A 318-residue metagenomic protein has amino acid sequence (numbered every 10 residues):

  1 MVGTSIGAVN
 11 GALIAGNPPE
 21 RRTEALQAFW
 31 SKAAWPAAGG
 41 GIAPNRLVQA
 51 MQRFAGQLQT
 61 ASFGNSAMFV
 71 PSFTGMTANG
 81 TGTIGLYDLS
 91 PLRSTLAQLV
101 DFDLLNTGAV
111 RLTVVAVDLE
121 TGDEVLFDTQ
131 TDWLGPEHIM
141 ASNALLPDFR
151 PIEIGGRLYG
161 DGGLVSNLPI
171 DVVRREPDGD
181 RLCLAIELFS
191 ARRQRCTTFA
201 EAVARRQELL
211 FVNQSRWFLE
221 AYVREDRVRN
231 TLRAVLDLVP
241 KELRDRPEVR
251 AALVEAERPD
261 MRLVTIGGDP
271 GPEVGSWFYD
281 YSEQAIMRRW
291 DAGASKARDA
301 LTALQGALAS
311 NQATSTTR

Functional and structural regions predicted by a protein language model:
M1-I84, S90, L96, D128 (+4 more regions): Patatin-like phospholipase
V2, V115, L182-I186, R262-I266: Hydrophobic/aromatic beta-strand patches that form the interior of the parallel beta-sheet core in alpha/beta enzyme
S5-I6, L188-R192: Short beta-alpha junction loops
L47-F54, V115-L119, N311-R318: Amphipathic alpha-helical surface "interface" segments used for docking/oligomerization or membrane association within
T74-D178, A185, R192-R193, F199-A202: Active-site gating loop/helix substructures
P91, L96, V228-R318: C-terminal helical/tail subdomains of lipid-metabolizing enzymes
D178-D180, P259: Short, high-confidence coil segments that cap the C-terminus of an alpha-helix and link into the following beta-strand
T197-L238: Acidic, Ser/Thr-rich peripheral helices and adjacent loops at domain boundaries
